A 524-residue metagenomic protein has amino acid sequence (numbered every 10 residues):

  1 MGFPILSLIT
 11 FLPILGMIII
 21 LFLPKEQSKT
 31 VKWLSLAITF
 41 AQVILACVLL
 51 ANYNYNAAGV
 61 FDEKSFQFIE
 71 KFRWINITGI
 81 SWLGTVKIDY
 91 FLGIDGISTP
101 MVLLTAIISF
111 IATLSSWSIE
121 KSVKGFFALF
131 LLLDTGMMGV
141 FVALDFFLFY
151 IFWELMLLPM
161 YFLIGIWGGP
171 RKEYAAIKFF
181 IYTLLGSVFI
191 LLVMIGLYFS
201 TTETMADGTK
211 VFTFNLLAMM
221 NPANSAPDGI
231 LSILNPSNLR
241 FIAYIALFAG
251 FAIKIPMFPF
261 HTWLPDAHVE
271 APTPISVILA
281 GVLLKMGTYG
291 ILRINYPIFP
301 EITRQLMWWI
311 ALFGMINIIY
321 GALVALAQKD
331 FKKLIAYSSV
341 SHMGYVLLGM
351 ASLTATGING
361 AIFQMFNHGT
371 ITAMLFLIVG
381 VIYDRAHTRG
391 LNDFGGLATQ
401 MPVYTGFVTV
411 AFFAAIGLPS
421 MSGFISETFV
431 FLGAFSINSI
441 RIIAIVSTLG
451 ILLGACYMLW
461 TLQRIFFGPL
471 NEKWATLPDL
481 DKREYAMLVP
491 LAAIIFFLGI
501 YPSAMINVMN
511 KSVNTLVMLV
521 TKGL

Functional and structural regions predicted by a protein language model:
M1-I5, L23-L114, S118-A128, T209-V211 (+1 more regions): Transmembrane helix-loop-helix hairpins at membrane boundaries of multipass inner-membrane proteins
I9-L12, V102-L103, K124-L133, V340: Short hydrophobic alpha-helical membrane-embedded segments
I9-Q27, A249-A252, P256: N-terminal signal-anchor/start-transfer transmembrane helix
K29-A41, Y174-G186, M401-G406, K482-P490: Alpha-helical transmembrane segments and their helix-start/interface "positive-inside/aromatic belt" motifs in integral
A37-A57, T183-F199, V408-A415, L452 (+1 more regions): Hydrophobic alpha-helical membrane-insertion segments
I111-W117, T135-F147, Y161-Q463: Hydrophobic transmembrane alpha-helices and their helix-loop junctions in integral membrane proteins
E154: Short phosphate-coordinating micro-motif centered on Lys-Gly-acidic
A271, M401-V403, M458-L524: Cytoplasmic/organellar membrane-interface segments at the starts of transmembrane helices in multi-pass inner-membrane
